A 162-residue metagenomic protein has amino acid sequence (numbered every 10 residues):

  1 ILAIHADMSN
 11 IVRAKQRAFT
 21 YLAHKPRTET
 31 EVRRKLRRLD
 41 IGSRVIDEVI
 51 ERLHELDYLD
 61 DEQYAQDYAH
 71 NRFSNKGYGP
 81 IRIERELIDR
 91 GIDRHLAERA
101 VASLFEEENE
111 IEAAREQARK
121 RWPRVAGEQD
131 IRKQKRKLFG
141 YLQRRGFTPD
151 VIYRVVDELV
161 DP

Functional and structural regions predicted by a protein language model:
I1-P162: An alpha-helical, amphipathic repeat domain used for nucleic-acid recognition, typified by the mTERF helical solenoid
